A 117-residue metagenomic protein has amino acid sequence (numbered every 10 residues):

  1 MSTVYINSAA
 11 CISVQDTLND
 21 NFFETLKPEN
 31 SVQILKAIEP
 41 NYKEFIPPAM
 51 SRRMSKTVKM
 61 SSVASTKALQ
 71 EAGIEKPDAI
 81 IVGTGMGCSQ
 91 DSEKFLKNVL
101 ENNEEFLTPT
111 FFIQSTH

Functional and structural regions predicted by a protein language model:
M1-H117: Conserved "HGTGT" condensation-loop signature of ketosynthase/thiolase-family condensing enzymes that catalyze
